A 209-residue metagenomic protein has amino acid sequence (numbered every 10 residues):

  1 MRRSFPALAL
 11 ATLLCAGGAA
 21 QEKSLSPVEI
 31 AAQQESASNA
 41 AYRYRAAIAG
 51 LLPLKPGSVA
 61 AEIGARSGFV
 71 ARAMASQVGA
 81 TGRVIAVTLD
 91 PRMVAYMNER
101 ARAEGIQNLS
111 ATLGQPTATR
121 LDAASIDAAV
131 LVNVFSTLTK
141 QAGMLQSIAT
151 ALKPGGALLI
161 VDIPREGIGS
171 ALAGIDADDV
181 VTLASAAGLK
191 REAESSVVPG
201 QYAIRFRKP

Functional and structural regions predicted by a protein language model:
A20-A61, R66-F69, A95-A103: Class I SAM-dependent transferase core
S58, G82, G156: Glycine-centered, small-residue-biased loops immediately flanking beta-strands in adenine/cofactor-binding cores
A61-T119: Class I SAM-dependent methyltransferase SAM/SAH-binding core
A75-G79, A142-A157: A short glycine-rich, Lys/Arg-flanked "PGG" loop and its adjoining helix->strand segment in the class I
T117-A129: A short acidic, Gly/Pro-enriched loop at the edge of an enzyme's catalytic core that lines a small-molecule cofactor
I126-Q141: A short SAM/SAH-binding and catalytic strip from SAM-dependent methyltransferases
A157-L183: Conserved class I S-adenosyl-L-methionine
V181, L189-P209: Core SAM-dependent methyltransferase catalytic element
